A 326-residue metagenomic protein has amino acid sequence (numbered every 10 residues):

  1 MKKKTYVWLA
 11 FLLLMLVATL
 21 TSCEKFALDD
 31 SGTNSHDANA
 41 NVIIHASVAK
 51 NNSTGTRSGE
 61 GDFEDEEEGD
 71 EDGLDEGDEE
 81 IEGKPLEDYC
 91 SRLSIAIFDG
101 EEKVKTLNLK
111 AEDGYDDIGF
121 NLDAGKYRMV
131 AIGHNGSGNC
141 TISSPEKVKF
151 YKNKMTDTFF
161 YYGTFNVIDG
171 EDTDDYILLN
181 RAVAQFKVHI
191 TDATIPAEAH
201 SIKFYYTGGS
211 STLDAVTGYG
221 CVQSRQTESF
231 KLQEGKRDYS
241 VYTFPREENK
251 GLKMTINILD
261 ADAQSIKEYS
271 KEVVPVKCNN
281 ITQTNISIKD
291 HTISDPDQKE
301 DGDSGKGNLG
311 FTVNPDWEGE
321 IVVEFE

Functional and structural regions predicted by a protein language model:
M1-S22: Sec-dependent bacterial lipoprotein signal peptides
V17-T54, N279, L309-E326: Bacterial Sec-dependent N-terminal signal peptides
C23-D29, A49-E60, I142-D172: A general sequence property marking short-to-moderate contiguous segments in secreted/outer-membrane adhesion
D29-D78, N180-A193: A short, Gly/Thr-enriched small/hydrophobic beta-strand-prone motif that recurs across taxa
N41-H45, S94, R128-V130, D174-Y176 (+4 more regions): Beta-strand secondary-structure signal
G77-S143, E198-N280, I321-E326: Tryptophan-paired
K149-R181, T191, K271-E326: Extracellular beta-sheet/turn segments enriched in Thr/Pro/Gly and aliphatic residues
Y176-V183, T243-E247: Conserved "repeat-terminator" motif of extracellular CCP/Sushi domains
